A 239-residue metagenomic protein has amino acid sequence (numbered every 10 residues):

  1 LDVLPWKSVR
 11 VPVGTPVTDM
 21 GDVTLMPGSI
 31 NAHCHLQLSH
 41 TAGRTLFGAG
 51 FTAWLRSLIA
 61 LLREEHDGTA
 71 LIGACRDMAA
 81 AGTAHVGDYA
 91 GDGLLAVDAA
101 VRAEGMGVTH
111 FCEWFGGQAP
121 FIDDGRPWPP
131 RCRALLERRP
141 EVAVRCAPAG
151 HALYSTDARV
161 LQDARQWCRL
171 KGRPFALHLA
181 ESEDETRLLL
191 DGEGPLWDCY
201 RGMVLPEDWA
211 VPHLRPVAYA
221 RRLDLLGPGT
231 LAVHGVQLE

Functional and structural regions predicted by a protein language model:
L1-M26: Histidine-rich, glycine-flanked metal-binding segment
T24-L25, A42-G105, P127-E141: Alpha-helical scaffold segments that flank or form the walls of functional sites
P27-S39, P174-E183: Histidine-centered catalytic micro-motifs
I30, T52, H85, G107-T109 (+3 more regions): Structural preference for beta-strand elements that scaffold enzyme active sites
H35, G91-D92, E113-Q118, H151-L153 (+2 more regions): Active-site beta-loop-alpha junctions enriched in small/polar residues
H40-T69, T109-A119, E183-G227: Active-site gating loops and adjacent loop-to-helix segments of metal-dependent hydrolytic enzymes
D88-A90, A149-R165, Q237: Active-site glycine- and acidic-residue-rich loops that bind and position anionic ligands or nucleotide-like cofactors
L153-R159, A210, P216, R221-E239: Active-site-adjacent C-terminal substructures of enzyme catalytic domains
